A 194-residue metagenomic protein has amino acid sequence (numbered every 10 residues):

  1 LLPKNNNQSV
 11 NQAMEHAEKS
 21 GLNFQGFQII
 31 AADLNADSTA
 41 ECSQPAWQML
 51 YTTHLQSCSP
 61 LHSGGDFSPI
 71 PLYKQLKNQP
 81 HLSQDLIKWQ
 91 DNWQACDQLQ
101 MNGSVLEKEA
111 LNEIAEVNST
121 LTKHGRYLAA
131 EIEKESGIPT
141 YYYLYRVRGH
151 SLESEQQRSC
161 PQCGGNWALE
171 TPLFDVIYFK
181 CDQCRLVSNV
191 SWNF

Functional and structural regions predicted by a protein language model:
L1-L152: Long, charged N-terminal interaction/targeting segments
S119-F194: Cys/His-clustered metal-coordination modules, chiefly Zn-binding fingers
